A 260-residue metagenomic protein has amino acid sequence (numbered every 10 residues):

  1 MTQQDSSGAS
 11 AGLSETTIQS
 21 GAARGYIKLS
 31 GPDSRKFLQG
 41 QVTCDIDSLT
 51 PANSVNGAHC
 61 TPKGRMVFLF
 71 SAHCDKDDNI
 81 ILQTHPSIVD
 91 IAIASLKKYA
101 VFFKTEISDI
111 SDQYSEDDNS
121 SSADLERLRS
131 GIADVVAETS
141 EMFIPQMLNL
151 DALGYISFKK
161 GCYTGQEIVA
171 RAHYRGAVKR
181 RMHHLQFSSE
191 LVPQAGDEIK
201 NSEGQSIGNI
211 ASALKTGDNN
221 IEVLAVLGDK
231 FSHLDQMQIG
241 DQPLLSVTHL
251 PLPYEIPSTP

Functional and structural regions predicted by a protein language model:
M1-T61, R65-V67: Acidic, proline/glycine-enriched N-terminal capping motif
E15-K28, S71-A133: Acidic, low-complexity central loop/insert segments
G31, L82, G165, G204: Residue-level signal for inorganic ion chemistry
P32, H85-D90, V226-S232: Helix N-cap motif at beta-to-alpha junctions
Q39-D47, D90, A94-F102, Y174 (+1 more regions): Short, intrinsically disordered, mixed-charge
Q41, A92-K98, D118-S121, A195-K200 (+1 more regions): Short amphipathic alpha-helices in soluble, non-transmembrane regions that often serve as interface/regulatory elements
D118-Q186: Anionic-ligand-binding alpha/beta catalytic cores of soluble enzymes and soluble regulatory domains that recognize
L148-Y155, A170-P260: Glycine-rich, small/acidic residue-mixed loop/short-helix segments
